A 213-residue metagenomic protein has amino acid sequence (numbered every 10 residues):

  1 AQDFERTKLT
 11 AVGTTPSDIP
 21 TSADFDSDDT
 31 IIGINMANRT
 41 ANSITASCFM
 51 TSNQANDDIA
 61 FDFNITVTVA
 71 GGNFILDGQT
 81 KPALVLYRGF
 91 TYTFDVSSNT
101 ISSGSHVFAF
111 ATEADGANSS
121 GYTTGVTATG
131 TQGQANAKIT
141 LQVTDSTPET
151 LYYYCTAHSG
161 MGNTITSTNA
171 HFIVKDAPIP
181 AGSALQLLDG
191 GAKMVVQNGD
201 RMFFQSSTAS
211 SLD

Functional and structural regions predicted by a protein language model:
A1-D29, A46-C48, Q197-G199, Q205-D213: C-terminal interaction-tip segments
T21-D24, N35-N42, V143, F204-S206: Asparagine-centered strand-capping/turn motif at beta-strand->loop junctions
D24-I32, Y87-T93: Extended extracellular/luminal ectodomain segments enriched in beta-structured repeat modules
I32-G33, T147-Y153, K193-T208: Noncatalytic modules at the cell exterior or secretory-pathway interfaces, chiefly beta-strand-rich lectin/adhesion
M36-A41, G89, S97-I101, S207-A209: Short solvent-exposed strand-capping/beta-turn motif centered on an Asx-Ser/Thr pair
A37-D57, S206-T208: Short acidic, flexible loop segments centered on an aromatic residue
M50-N56, H171-R201: Intrinsically disordered, low-complexity Pro/Gly/Ser/Thr-rich segments with frequent PxxP/GP/PP motifs and embedded
D57-A170: Extracytoplasmic copper-binding redox domains, predominantly the cupredoxin/blue-copper superfamily
